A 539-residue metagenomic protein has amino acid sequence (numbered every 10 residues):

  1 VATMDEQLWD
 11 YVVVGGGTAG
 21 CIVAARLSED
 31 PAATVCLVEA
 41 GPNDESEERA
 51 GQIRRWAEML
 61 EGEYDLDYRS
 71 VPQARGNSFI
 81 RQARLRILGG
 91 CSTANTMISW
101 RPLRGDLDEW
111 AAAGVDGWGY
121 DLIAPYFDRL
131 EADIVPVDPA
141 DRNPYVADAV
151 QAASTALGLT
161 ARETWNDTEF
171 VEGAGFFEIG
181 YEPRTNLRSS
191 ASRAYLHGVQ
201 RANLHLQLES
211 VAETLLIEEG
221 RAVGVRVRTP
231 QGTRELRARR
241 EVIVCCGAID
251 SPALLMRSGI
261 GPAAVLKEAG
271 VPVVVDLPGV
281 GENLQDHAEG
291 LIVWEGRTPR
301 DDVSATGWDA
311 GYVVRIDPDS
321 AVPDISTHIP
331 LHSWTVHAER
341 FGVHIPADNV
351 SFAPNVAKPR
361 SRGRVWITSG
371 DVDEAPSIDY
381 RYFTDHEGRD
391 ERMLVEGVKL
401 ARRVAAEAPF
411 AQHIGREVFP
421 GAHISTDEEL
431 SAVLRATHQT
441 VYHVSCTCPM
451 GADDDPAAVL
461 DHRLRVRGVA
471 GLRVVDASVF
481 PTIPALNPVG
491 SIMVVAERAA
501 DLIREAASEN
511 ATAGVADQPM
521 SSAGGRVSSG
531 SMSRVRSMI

Functional and structural regions predicted by a protein language model:
A2-Y126, P272-G279, Q285-G296: N-terminal glycine-rich phosphate/pyrophosphate-binding loop and immediately adjacent elements
V13, G17-T18, I22, D141 (+3 more regions): Residue-level detector of alpha-helix initiation sites
D30-T34, G41-S46, T214-L215, G224-A305 (+1 more regions): Glycine-rich loop(s) and the adjacent beta-strand/alpha-helix scaffold that form part
T96, D106, A111-A222, L291-V293 (+3 more regions): Conserved redox-cofactor binding core of oxidoreductases
G173-P183, L208, E213-R221, H328-P330 (+4 more regions): A glycine-rich dinucleotide-binding beta-alpha-beta segment and adjacent secondary-structure elements that constitute
N203, P252-A253, I260-K358, G388-R392 (+10 more regions): Mid-to-C-terminal "cap/lid" subdomains and adjacent gly/pro-rich loops that border and regulate access to redox
W334-R392, A457, H462-L486: Active-site beta-strand/loop architecture of penicillin-binding DD-peptidases
I492-E505: An active-site-proximal "capping" alpha-helix that borders the catalytic cofactor pocket
